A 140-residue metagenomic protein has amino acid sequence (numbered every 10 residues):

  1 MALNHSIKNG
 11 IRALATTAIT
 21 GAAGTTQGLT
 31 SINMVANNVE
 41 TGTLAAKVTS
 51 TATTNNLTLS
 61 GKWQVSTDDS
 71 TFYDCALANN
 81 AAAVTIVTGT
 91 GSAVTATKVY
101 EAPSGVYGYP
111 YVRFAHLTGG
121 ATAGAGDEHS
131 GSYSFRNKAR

Functional and structural regions predicted by a protein language model:
M1-I19, N38, G108, H116-R140: C-terminal interaction-tip segments
I32-V35, V87-T122, S130-F135: Beta-sandwich interaction modules
A36-T43, N56, Y109: Extended extracellular/luminal ectodomain segments enriched in beta-structured repeat modules
E40-A52, F114-H116: A short beta-strand element within beta-rich, extracytoplasmic domains of secreted/secretory-pathway proteins
T49-T58, G119-A125: Extended, low-complexity, turn-rich repeat/linker tracts enriched in Gly/Pro/Ser/Thr and Asp/Glu that occur
G61-W63: Short beta-strand elements bearing conserved aromatic residues within extracellular beta-rich modules
C75-T90: Solvent-exposed serine/threonine-rich low-complexity stretches and specific carbohydrate-binding patches
